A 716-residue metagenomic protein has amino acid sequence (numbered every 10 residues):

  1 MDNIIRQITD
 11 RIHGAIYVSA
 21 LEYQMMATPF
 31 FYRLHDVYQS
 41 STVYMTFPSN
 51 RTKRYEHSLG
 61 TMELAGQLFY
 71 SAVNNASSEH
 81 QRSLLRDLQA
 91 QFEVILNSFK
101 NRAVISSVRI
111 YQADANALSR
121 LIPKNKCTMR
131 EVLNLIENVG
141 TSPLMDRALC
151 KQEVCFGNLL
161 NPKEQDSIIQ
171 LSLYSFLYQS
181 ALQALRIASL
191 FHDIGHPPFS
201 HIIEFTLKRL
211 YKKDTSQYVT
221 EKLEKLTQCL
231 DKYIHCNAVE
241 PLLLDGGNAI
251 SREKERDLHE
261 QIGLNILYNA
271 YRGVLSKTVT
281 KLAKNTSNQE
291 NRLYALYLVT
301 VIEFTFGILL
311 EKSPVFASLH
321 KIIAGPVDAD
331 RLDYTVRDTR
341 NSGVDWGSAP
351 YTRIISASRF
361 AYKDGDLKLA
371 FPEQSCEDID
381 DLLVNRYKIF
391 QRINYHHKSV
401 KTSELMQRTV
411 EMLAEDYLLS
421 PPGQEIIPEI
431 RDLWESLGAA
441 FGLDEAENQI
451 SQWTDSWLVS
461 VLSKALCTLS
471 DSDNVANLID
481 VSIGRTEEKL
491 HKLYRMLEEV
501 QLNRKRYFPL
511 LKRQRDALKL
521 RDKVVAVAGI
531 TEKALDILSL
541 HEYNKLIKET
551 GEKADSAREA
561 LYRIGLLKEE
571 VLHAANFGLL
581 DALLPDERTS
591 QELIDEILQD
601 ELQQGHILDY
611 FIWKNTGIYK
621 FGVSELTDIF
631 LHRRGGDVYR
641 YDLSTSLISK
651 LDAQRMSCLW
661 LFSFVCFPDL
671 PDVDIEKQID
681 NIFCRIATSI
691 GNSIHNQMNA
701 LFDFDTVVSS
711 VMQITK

Functional and structural regions predicted by a protein language model:
M1-I187, I194-K716: Histidine-centered, transition-metal-coordinating active-site segments
